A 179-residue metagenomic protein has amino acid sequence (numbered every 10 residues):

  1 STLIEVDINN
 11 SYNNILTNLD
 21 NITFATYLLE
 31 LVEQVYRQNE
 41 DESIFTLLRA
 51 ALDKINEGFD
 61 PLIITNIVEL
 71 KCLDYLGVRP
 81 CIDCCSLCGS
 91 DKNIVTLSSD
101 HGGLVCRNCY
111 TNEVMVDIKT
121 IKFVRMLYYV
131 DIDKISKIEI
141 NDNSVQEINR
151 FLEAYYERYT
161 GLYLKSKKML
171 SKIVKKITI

Functional and structural regions predicted by a protein language model:
S1-I179: Non-catalytic alpha-helical scaffolds and adjoining flexible linkers that form interface surfaces for assembly
